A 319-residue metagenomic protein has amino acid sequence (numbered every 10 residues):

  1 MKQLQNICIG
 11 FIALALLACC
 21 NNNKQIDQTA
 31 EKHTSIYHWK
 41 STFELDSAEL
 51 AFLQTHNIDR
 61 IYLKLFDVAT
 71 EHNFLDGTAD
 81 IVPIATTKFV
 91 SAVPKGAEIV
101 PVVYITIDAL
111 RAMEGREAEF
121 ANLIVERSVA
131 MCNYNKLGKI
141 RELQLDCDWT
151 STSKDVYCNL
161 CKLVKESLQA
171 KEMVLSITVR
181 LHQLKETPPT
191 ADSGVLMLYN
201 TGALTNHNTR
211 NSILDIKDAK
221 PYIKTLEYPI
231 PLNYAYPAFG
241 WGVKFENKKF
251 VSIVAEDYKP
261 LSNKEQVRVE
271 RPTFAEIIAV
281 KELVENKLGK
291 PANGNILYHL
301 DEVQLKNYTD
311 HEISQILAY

Functional and structural regions predicted by a protein language model:
M1-A30: Bacterial Sec-dependent N-terminal signal peptides
C20-L53, K64: Boundary/entry segment of secreted carbohydrate-active catalytic domains
D27-W39, D67-L196: Chitinase-like catalytic core of GlcNAc-active glycosidases
E44-T70, Y134-L137: Catalytic domains of carbohydrate-active enzymes, especially glycoside hydrolases
H56, A92-E98, A130-K139, S167-L168 (+2 more regions): A structural motif corresponding to the C-terminal end of an alpha-helix and its immediate exit/capping segment
I61, L145, G194, Y234 (+1 more regions): Conserved, mostly hydrophobic/aromatic
D155, N159-E246: Substrate-binding surface in catalytic domains of secreted glycosidases
F239-W241, E246-Y319: Substrate-binding cleft of secreted/luminal carbohydrate-active enzymes
